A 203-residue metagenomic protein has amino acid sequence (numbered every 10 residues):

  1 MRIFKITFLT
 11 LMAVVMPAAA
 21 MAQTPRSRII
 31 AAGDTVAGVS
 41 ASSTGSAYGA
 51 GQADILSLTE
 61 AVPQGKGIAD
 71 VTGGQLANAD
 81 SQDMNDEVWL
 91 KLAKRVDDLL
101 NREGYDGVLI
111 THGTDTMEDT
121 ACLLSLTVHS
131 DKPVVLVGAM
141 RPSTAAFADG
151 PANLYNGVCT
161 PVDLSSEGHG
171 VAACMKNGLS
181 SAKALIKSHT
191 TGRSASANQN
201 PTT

Functional and structural regions predicted by a protein language model:
M1-F8: Bacterial N-terminal signal peptides that target proteins for export
L9-T10, A20: Cleavable N-terminal signal peptides
M16-A22: Sec/Tat signal peptide C-region and signal peptidase I cleavage site
Q23-T203: Active-site histidine-anchored catalytic micro-motif
